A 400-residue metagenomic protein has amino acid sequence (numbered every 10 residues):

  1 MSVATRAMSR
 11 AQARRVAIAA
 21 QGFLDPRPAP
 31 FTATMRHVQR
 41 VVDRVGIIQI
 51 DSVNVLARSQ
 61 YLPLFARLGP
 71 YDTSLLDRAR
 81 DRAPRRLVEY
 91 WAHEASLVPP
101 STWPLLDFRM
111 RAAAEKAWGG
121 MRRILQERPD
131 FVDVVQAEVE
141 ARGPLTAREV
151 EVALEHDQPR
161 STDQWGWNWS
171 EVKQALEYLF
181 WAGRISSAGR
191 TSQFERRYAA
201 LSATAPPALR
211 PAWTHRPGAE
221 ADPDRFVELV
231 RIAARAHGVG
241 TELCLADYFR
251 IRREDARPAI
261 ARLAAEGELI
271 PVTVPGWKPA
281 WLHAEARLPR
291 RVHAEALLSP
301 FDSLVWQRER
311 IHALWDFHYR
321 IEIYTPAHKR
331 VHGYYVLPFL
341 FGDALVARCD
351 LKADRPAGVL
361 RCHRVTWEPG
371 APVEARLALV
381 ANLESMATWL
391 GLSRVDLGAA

Functional and structural regions predicted by a protein language model:
M1-A400: Long, charged, low-complexity, helical-prone intrinsically disordered regions
